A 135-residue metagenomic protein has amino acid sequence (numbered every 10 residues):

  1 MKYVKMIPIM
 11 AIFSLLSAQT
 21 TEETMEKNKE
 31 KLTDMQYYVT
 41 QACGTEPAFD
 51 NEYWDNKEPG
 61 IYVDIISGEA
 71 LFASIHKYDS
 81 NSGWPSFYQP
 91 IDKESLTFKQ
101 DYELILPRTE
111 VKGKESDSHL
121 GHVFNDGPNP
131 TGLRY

Functional and structural regions predicted by a protein language model:
M1-K2, Q19: Short linear, low-complexity motifs centered on an aromatic residue
V4-L15: Sec-dependent N-terminal signal peptides
T20-M25, K29-Y135: A short Gly-Trp-Pro
